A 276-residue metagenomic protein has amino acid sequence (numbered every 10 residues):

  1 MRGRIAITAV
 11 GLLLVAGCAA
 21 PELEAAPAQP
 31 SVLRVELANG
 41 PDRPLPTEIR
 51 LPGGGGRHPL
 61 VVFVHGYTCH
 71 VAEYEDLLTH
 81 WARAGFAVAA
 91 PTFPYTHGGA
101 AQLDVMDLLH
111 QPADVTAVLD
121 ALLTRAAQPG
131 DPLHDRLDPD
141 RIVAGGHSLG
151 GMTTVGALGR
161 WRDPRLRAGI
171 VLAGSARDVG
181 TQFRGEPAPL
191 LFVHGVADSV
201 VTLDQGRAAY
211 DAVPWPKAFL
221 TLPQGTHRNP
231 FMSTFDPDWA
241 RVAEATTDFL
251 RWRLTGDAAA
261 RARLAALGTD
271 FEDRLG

Functional and structural regions predicted by a protein language model:
E22-G56: N-terminal cap/lid segment of alpha/beta-hydrolase-fold proteins
R57-G66: Short beta-strand element of the alpha/beta-hydrolase
C69-Y95, D211: Short amphipathic alpha-helix adjacent to the substrate-entry channel of hydrolases
E73, D104-P139, G156: Alpha/beta-hydrolase active-site loop
E186, F192-H194, D198: Short beta-strand/loop motif that positions the catalytic acidic residue of the alpha/beta-hydrolase fold
A197-V201, H227-R228: Acidic catalytic loop of the alpha/beta-hydrolase fold
V201-D211: Short alpha-helix in the alpha/beta-hydrolase fold that links the catalytic acid
T234-G276: Alpha/beta-hydrolase-fold serine-hydrolase catalytic core, especially in secreted/extracellular enzymes
